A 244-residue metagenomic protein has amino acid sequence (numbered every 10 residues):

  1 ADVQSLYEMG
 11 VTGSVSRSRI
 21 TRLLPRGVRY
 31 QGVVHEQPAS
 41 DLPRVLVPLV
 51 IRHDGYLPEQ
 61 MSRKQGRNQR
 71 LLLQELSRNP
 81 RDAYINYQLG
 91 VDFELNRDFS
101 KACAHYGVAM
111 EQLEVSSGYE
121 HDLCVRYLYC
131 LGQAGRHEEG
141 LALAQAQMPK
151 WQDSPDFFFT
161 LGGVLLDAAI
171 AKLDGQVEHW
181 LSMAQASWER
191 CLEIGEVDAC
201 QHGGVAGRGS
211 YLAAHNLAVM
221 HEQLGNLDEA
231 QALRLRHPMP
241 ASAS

Functional and structural regions predicted by a protein language model:
A1-A104: Catalytic-site signature of metal-activated, phosphate-bearing donor transferases, centered on the GT-A/GT-A-like
Q65, F99-S100, H137, A171-D174 (+2 more regions): TPR-repeat structural position
Y84, G118-D122, P155-D156, V205-G207 (+1 more regions): Start-of-helix register in tetratricopeptide repeats
F93, Y127, L131, L165-A168 (+2 more regions): Residue at a conserved register position within TPR or TPR-like alpha-solenoid repeats
